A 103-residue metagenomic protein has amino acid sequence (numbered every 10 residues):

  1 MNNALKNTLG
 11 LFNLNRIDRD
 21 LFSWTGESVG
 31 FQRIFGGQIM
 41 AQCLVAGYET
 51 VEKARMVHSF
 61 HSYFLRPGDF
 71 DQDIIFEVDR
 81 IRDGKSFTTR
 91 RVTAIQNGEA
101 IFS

Functional and structural regions predicted by a protein language model:
M1-S103: Terminal targeting signals and extreme-terminal segments of soluble enzymes
